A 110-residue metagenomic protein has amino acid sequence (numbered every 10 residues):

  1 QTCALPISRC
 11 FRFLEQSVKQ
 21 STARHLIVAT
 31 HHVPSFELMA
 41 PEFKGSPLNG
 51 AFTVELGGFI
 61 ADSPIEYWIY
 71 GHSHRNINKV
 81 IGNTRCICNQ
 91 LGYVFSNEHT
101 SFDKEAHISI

Functional and structural regions predicted by a protein language model:
T2-L5: Short, small-residue-biased leader/transition segments that mark boundaries at the very start of proteins
I7-R12, P41, G45-S46: Non-catalytic terminal accessory segments
C10-R24: Short amphipathic alpha-helices and their capping/turn segments at secondary-structure boundaries
R24-T30, E66: Generic beta-sheet signal
A29-P34, H72-S73: Short, well-ordered beta-to-alpha junction loops that form the rim of enzyme active sites and present histidine/acidic
E37: Basic, nucleic-acid-binding surfaces and adjacent catalytic neighborhoods in DNA/RNA-processing proteins
A40, S46-E66, H74-I110: Binuclear metal-dependent phosphoesterase catalytic core
